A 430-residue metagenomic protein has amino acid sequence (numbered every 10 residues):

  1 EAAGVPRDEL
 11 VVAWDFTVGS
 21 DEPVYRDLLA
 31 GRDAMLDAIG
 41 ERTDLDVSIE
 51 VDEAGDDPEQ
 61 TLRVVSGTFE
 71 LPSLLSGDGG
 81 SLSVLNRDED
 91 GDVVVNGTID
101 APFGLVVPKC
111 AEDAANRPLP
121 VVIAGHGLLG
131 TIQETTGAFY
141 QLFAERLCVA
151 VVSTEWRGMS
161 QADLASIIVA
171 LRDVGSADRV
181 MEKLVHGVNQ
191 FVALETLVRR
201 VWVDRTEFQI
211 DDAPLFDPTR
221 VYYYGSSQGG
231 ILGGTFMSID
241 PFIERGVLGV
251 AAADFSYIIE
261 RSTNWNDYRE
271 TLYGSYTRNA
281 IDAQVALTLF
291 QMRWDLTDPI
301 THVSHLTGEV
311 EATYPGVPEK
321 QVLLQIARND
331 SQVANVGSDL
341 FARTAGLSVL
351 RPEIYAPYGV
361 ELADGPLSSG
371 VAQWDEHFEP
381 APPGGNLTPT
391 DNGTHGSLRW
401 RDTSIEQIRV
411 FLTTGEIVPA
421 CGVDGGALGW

Functional and structural regions predicted by a protein language model:
E1-P102, V107-E112, T414, P419-C421 (+1 more regions): Catalytic-loop region of hydrolases
E9-V11, D217-R220, P315-V322: Short, proline-enriched alpha-helix->beta-strand connector loops that line the catalytic pocket of alpha/beta-hydrolase
V12-T17, V121-A124, A150-E155, Y222-Y224 (+3 more regions): Structural recognition of the beta-strand scaffold that forms the well-ordered cores of secreted hydrolase catalytic
L75-S76, E112, L128-E134, G158-L164 (+6 more regions): Flexible loop/turn segments at secondary-structure boundaries
G77-D100, E112-L215: Cap/lid segment of the alpha/beta-hydrolase catalytic domain
L197, V203-E260: Primarily recognizes the serine-hydrolase "nucleophile elbow" in alpha/beta-hydrolase and SGNH/GDSL folds
T235-P241, A251, F255-I258, T263-E376: Serine-hydrolase catalytic core
G370-W430: Catalytic active-site module of serine/aspartate enzymes centered on a nucleophile-bearing elbow/loop
